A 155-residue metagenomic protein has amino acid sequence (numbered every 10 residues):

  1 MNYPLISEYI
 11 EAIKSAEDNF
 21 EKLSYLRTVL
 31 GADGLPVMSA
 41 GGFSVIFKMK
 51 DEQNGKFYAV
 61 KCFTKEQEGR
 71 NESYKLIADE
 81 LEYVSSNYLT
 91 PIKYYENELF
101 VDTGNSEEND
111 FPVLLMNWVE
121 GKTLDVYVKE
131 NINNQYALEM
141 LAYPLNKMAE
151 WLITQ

Functional and structural regions predicted by a protein language model:
M1-V37, E72-L76: Juxta-kinase regulatory segment immediately upstream of eukaryotic protein kinase catalytic domains
S24-L26, V84, D110: Nucleic acid-processing catalytic cores of prokaryotic defense/repair systems
R27, A40, N117-E120: Short loop/turn segments at strand-loop or loop-helix junctions that form parts of catalytic or ligand-binding pockets
G34-P36, G42-Y95: ATP-binding glycine-rich loop module of kinase domains
M38-F43, S106-D110: A short catalytic or substrate-binding loop motif that flags glycine-/basic-rich loops and adjacent residues that bind
T64-N71, N134-A142: Flexible, glycine- and charge-enriched loops at secondary-structure boundaries
T90-L141: Conserved structural core of kinase catalytic domains
K147-Q155: Protein kinase catalytic-loop region centered on the HRD/HxD motif
